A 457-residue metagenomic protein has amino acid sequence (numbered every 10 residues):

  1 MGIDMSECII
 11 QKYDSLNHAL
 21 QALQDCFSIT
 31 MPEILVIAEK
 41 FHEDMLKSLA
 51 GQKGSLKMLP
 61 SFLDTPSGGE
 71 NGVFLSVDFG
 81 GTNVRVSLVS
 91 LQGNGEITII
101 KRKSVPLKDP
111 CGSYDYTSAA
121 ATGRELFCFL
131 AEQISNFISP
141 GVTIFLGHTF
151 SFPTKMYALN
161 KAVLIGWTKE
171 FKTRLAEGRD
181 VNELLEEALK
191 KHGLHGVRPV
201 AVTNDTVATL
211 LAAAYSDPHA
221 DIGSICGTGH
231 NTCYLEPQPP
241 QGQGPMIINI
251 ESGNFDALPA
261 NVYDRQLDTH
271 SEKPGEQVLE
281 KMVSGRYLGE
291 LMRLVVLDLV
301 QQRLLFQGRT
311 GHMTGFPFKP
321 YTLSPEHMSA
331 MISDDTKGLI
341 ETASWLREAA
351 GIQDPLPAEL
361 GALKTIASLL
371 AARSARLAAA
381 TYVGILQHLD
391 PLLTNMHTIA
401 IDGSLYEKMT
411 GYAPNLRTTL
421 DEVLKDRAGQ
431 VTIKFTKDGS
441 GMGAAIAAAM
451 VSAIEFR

Functional and structural regions predicted by a protein language model:
M1-C111, A121-I144, K190, S216 (+1 more regions): ATP-binding/phosphotransfer module of carbohydrate and carboxylate kinases, centering on a glycine-rich
F27-F62, H195, A201, V207 (+4 more regions): Small-residue (GG/TT-enriched) beta-loop-alpha framework at ligand/catalytic clefts
G72-D78, F145-T149, P199-T203, D221-I225 (+3 more regions): Short glycine-aspartate micro-motif
V77-R85, S151, T206-V207, I225-G229 (+2 more regions): A short acidic Gly-Thr/Ser loop motif
V89, C233-P237: Short beta-strand-to-turn element immediately C-terminal to the catalytic PLP-Schiff-base lysine in fold type I
S90-G93, H148-T154: Short glycine-enriched loops at secondary-structure junctions
V105-A131, T154-A214, D221-I222, G242-P259 (+1 more regions): Glycine-rich phosphate-binding loop and adjoining helix at the ATP-binding site of ATP-dependent phosphoryl-transfer
H148-F152, N204-T206, K437: A general secondary-structure junction signal
